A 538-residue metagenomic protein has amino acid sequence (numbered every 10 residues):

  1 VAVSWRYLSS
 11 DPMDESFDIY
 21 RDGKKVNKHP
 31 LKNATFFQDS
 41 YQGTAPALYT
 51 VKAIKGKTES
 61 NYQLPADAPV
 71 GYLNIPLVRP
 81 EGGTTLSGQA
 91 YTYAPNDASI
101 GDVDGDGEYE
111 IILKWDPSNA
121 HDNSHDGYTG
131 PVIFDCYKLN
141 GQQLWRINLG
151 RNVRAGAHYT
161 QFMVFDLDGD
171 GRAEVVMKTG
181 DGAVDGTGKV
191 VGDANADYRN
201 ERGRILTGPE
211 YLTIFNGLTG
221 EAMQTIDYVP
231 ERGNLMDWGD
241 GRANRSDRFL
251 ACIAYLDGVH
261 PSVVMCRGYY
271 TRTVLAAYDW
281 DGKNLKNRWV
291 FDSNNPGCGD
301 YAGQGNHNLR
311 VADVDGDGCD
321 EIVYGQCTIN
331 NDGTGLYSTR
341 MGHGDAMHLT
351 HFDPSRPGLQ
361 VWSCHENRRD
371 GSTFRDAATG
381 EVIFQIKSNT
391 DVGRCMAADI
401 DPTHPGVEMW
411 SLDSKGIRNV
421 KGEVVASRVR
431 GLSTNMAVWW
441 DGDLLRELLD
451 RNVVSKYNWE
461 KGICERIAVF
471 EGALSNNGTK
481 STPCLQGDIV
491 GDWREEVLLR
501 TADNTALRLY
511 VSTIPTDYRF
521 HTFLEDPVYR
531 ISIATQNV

Functional and structural regions predicted by a protein language model:
V1-V3: Structural beta-strand segments of beta-rich domains
Y7-P12, P30-V538: Beta-propeller-forming repeat regions
L8-D22: Solvent-exposed loop/turn segments flanking beta-strands in beta-repeat/beta-sandwich domains
K25-N27: Ser/Thr-rich low-complexity repeats and stalk/linker segments
